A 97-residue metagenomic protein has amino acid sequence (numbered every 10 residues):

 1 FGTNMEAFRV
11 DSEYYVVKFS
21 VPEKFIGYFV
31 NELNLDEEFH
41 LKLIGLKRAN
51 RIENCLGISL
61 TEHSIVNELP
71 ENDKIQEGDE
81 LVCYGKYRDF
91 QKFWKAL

Functional and structural regions predicted by a protein language model:
F1-I26, I44: Flexible, Lys/Arg-rich cytosolic regulatory linkers and terminal tails that connect or flank
F29-L97: Cytosolic Rossmann-like ligand/nucleotide-binding regulatory domains
